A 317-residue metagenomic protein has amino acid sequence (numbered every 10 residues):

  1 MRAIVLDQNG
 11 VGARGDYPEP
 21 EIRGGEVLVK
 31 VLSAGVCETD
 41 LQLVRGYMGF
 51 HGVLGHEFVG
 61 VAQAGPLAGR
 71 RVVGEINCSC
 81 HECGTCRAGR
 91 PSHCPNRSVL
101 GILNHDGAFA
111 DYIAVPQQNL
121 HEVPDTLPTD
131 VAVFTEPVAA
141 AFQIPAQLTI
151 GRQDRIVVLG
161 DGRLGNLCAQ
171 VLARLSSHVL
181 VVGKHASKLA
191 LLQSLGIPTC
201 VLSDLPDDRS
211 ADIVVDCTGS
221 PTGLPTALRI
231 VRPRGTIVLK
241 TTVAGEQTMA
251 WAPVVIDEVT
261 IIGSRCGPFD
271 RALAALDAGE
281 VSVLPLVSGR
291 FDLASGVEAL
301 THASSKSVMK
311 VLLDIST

Functional and structural regions predicted by a protein language model:
M1, D270-T317: C-terminal hydrophobic helical "lid"/dimerization subdomain of Rossmann-like NAD(P)H-dependent oxidoreductases
P18-A34, V44-G84, P124-T126: Glycine-rich beta-strand-centered segment in the early N-terminal region that forms part of a ligand/cofactor-binding
V73, V215, V238: N-terminal Rossmann-like NAD(P) cofactor-binding module of classical short-chain dehydrogenase/reductase
C80-L159: NAD(P)H dinucleotide-binding glycine-rich loop of Rossmann-like/cofactor-binding domains, especially the beta1-alpha1
L127-D204: Mid-domain Rossmann-like dinucleotide-binding core that forms the NAD(H)/NADP(H) cofactor-binding site
T149-I150, T218, V231-R232: A generic alpha-to-beta junction signature in SAM-dependent methyltransferases
P206-V214: A short acidic, Gly/Pro-enriched loop at the edge of an enzyme's catalytic core that lines a small-molecule cofactor
P221-E280, I315-T317: Glycine-rich phosphate-binding loop and adjacent beta-alpha segment of Rossmann(oid) nucleotide-cofactor-binding
